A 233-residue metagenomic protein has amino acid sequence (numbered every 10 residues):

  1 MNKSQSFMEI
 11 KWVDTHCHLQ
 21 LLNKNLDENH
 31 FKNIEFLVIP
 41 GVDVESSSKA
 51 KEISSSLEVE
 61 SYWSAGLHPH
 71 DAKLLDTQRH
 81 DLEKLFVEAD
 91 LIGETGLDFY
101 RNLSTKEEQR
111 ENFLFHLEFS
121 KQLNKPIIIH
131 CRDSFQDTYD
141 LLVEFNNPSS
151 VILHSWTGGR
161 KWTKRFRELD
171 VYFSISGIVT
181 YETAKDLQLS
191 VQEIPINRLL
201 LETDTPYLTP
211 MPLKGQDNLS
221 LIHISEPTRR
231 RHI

Functional and structural regions predicted by a protein language model:
N2-W12, C17-E28, V44-E45, L74-D76 (+4 more regions): Divalent metal-binding pocket/active-site signature
N29-H80: A metal-dependent hydrolase metal-coordination microenvironment
A50, H116, I224: Aromatic/hydrophobic pocket-lining residues that form π-stacking "cages" and hydrophobic walls in ligand
D170-E182: His/Asp/Glu-enriched short active-site or ligand-binding loop at hydrolase and phosphoryl-transfer sites
Y181-E182, L200, Q216: Flexible, gly/pro- and Lys/Arg-enriched active-site loops
D204: Conserved beta/loop motifs at nucleotide-recognition and modification sites
I222, E226-I233: Single conserved hydrophobic/aromatic residue that forms the stacking wall/gate of nucleotide- or nucleobase-binding
